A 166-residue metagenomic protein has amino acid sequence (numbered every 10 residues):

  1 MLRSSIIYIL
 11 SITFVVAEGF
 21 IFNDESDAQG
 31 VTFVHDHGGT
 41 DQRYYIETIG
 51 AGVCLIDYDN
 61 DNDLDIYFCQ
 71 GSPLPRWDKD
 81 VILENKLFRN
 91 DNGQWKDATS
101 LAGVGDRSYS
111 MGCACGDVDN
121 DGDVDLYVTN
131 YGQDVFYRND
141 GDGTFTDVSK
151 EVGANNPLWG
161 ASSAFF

Functional and structural regions predicted by a protein language model:
S4-V15: Bacterial N-terminal signal peptides
V16-F166: Acidic, glycine/proline-rich Ca2+-coordinating loop motifs
